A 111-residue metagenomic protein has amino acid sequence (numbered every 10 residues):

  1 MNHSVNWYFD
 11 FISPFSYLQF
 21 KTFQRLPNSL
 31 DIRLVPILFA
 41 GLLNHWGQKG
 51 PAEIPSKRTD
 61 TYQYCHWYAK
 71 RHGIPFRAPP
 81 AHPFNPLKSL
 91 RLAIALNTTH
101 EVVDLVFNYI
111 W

Functional and structural regions predicted by a protein language model:
N2-P14: Short active-site neighborhood of thiol/selenol oxidoreductases, capturing the structured segment around
F15-W111: Structural alpha/beta surface segment adjacent to cysteine/selenocysteine redox centers across thiol/disulfide enzymes
